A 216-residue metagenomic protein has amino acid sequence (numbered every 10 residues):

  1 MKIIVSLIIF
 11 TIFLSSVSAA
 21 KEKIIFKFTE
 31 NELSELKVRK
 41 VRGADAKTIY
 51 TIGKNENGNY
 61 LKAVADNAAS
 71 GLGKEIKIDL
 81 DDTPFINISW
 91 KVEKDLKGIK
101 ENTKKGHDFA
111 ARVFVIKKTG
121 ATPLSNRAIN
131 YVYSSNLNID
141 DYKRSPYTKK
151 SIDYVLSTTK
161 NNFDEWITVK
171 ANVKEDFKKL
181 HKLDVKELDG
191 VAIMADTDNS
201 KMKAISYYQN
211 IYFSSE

Functional and structural regions predicted by a protein language model:
S6-F13: Bacterial N-terminal signal peptides
A20-G43: Extracellular carbohydrate-recognition regions
F28, V191, Q209-F213: Extracellular beta-strand elements of beta-rich domains used for carbohydrate recognition/degradation or cell-matrix
Y50-G71: Short carbohydrate-recognition loop motifs
E75-I86, K160-F163, D184: Extracellular/lumenal carbohydrate-interaction signature centered on repeated Trp-anchored short motifs
S89-D95, K118-G120, K174: Solvent-exposed strand-to-loop "edge" motifs in beta-rich extracellular domains
G106-S151: Extracellular/luminal beta-rich ligand-recognition and adhesion surfaces characterized by aromatic-Gly/Pro-enriched
D108-V113, K149-K150, L156-T159, F163-K203: Extracellular beta-strand ligand-recognition surfaces/modules
